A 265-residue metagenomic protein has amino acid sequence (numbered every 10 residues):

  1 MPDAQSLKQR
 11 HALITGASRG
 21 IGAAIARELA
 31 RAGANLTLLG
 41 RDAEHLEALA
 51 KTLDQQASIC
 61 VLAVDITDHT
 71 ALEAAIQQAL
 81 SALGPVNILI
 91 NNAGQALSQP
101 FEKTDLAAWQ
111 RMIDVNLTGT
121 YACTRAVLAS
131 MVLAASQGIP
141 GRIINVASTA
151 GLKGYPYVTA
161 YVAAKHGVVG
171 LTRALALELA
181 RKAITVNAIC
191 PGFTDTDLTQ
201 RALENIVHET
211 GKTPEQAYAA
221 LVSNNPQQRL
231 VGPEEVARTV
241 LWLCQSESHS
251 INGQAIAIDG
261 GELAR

Functional and structural regions predicted by a protein language model:
P2-A4, K153, L241, S246 (+1 more regions): Short C-terminal tail/terminal secondary-structure segment of NAD(P)H-dependent dehydrogenase/reductase domains
S18-R19: Conserved glycine-rich cofactor-binding loop
P100-F101, D105-I113, L221: Substrate-binding pocket helix/loop in short-chain dehydrogenase/reductase
T124, A164, T172: Active-site helix of classical SDR
A129, L177-E178, H249: Alpha-helical segment proximal to the catalytic Tyr-Lys
S148: Residue(s) in the substrate-gating loop at a strand-loop-helix junction that position the organic substrate next
A180, T185, I251-G253: Short, small/polar-rich loop/turn modules that mediate ligand/substrate recognition or access, typified
